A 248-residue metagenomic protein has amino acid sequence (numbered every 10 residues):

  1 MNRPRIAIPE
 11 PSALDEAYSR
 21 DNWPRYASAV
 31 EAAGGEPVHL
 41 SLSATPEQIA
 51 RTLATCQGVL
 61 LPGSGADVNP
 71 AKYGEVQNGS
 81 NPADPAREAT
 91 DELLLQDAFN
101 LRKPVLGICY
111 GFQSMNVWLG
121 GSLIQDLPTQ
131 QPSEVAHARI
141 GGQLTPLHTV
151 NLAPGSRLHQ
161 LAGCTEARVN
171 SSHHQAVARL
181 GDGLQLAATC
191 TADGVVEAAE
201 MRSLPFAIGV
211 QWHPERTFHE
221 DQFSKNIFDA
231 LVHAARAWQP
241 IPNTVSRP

Functional and structural regions predicted by a protein language model:
M1-L106, V117, I124, P128-L161 (+4 more regions): N-terminal beta1-alpha1 cap of cysteine-dependent amidohydrolase-like domains
C109: Conserved G/P- and acidic residue-centered "switch" motifs that form tight phosphate/ATP-binding loops in soluble
F112-S114: Hydrophobic, aromatic-enriched interface-forming segments
I208-Q211: Active-site-proximal beta-strand elements of phosphoester/diester hydrolases
